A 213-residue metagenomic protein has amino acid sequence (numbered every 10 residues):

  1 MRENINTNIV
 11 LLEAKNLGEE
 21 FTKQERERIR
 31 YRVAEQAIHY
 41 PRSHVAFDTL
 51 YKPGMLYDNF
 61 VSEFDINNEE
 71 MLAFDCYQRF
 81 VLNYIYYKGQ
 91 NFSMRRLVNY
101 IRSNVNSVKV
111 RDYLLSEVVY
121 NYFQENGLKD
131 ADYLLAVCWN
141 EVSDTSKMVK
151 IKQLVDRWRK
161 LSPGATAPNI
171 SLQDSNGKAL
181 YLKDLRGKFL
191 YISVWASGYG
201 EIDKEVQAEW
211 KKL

Functional and structural regions predicted by a protein language model:
M1-N176: Oxidative protein folding and maturation machinery
D156-W158, G177-Y181, K211-L213: Generic recognition of flexible, low-complexity loop/linker segments
S171-L190: A short beta-strand-turn-helix
R186-G187, Y191-K212: Conserved redox-active cysteine motifs that mediate thiol-disulfide chemistry, especially di-cysteine Cys-X(1-2)-Cys
